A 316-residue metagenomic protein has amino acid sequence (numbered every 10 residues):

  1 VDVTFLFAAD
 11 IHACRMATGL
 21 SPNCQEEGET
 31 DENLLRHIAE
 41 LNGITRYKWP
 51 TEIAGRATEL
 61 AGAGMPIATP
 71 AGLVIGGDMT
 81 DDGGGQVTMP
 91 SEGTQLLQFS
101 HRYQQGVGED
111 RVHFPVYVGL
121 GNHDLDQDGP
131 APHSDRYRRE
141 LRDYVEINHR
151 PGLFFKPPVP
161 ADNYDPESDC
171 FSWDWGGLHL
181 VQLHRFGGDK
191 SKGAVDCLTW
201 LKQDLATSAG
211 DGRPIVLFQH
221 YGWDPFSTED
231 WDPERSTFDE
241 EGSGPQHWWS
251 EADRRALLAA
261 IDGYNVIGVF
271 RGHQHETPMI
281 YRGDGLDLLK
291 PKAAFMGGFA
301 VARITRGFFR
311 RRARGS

Functional and structural regions predicted by a protein language model:
V1-M89: N-terminal active-site segment of His-dependent metallophosphoesterases
V3-F5, A13-G19, Q182, K190-S191 (+2 more regions): Short, solvent-exposed loop/turn elements at domain surfaces
F5-F7, I75, V118, L217 (+1 more regions): Residue-level marker for buried hydrophobic side chains located in beta-strands that build the well-ordered beta-sheet
D10, G77-D78, G121-N122, H220 (+1 more regions): Active-site glycine-centered loops adjacent to acidic/histidine catalytic or metal-binding residues that shape
A13, T80-D81, D124, W223 (+1 more regions): Short active-site segment of divalent metal-dependent hydrolases/proteases that encodes the spacing between
T18-T30, G84-T94, D128-Y137, T228-W249: Short, flexible/disordered intra-domain loops and linkers
A39, G43-E59, A63-T69, R111-V112 (+4 more regions): His/acidic metal-ligating clusters that form di-metal
D82-A209, E240, A256-D262, M279-F309: Extended active-site neighborhood of metal-dependent phosphoesterases/phosphodiesterases
